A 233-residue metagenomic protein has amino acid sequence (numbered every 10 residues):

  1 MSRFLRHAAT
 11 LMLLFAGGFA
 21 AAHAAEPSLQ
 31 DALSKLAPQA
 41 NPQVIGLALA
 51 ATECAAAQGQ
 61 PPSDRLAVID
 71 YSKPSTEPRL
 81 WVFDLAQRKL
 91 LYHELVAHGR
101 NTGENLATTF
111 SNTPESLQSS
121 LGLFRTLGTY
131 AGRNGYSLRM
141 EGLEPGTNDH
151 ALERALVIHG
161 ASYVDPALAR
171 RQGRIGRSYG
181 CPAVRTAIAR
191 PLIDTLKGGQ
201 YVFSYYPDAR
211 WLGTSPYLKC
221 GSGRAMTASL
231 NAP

Functional and structural regions predicted by a protein language model:
M1-A9: Bacterial N-terminal signal peptides that target proteins for export
R3, A20-A24: N-terminal targeting leaders of exported, membrane, and organelle-targeted proteins
A8-G18: Bacterial N-terminal signal peptides
H23-Y179, A187-P233: Cell wall/extracellular polymer interaction/catalysis modules
